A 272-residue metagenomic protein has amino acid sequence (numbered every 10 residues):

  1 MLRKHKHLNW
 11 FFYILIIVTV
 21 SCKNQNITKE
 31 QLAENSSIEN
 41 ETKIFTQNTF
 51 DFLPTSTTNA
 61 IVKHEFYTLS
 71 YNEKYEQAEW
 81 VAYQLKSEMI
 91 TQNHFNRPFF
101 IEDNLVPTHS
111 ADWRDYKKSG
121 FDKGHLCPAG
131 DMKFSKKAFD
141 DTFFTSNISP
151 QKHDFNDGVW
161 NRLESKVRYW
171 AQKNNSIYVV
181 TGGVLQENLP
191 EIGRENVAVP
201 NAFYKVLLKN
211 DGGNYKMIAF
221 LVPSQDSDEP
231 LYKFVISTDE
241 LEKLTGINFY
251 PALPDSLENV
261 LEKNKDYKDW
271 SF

Functional and structural regions predicted by a protein language model:
L2-K6, C22-F272: Domain-level detector for secreted/extracellular nuclease and nuclease-toxin modules, and for the ENPP-like C-terminal
F11-T19: Bacterial N-terminal signal peptides
